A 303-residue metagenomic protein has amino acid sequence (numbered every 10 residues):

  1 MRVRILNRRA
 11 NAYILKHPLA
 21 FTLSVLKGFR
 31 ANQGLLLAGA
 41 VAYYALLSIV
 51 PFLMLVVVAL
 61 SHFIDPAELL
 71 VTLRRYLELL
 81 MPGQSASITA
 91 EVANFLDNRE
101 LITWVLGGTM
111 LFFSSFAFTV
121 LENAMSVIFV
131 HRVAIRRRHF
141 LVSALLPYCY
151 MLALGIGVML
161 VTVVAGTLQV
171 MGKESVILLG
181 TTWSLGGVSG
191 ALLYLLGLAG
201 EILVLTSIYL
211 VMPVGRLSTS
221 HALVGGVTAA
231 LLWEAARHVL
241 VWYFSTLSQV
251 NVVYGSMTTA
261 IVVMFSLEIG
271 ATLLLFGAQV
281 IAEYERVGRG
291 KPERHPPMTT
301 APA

Functional and structural regions predicted by a protein language model:
M1-A303: Membrane-embedded alpha-helices and immediately adjacent juxtamembrane helical segments in alpha-helical membrane
